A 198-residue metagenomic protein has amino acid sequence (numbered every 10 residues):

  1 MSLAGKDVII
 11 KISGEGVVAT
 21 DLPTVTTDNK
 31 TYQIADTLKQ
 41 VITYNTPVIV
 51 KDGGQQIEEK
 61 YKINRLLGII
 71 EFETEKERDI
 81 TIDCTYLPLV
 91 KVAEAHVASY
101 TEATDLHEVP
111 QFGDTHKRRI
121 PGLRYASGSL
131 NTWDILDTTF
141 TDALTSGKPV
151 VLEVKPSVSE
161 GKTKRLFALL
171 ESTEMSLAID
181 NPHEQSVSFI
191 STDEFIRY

Functional and structural regions predicted by a protein language model:
M1-D79, D83-V90: Extended beta-strand solenoid/passenger and fiber regions
M1-T20, E58-K62, D83-D134, G161-S188 (+1 more regions): Solvent-exposed edge beta-strands and adjacent loop segments that serve as assembly or binding interfaces
Y44-P47, S146-V151: Short coil-to-beta transition motif at edge beta-strands of beta-rich domains
K76, W133-D137, E194: Acidic glycine-/aspartate-rich tracts in secreted/extracellular proteins
D83-C84, K148-K162: Short conserved beta-strand and strand-loop elements enriched in small hydrophobics with frequent Asp/Gly
D137-L144: Short, conserved charged micro-motifs
